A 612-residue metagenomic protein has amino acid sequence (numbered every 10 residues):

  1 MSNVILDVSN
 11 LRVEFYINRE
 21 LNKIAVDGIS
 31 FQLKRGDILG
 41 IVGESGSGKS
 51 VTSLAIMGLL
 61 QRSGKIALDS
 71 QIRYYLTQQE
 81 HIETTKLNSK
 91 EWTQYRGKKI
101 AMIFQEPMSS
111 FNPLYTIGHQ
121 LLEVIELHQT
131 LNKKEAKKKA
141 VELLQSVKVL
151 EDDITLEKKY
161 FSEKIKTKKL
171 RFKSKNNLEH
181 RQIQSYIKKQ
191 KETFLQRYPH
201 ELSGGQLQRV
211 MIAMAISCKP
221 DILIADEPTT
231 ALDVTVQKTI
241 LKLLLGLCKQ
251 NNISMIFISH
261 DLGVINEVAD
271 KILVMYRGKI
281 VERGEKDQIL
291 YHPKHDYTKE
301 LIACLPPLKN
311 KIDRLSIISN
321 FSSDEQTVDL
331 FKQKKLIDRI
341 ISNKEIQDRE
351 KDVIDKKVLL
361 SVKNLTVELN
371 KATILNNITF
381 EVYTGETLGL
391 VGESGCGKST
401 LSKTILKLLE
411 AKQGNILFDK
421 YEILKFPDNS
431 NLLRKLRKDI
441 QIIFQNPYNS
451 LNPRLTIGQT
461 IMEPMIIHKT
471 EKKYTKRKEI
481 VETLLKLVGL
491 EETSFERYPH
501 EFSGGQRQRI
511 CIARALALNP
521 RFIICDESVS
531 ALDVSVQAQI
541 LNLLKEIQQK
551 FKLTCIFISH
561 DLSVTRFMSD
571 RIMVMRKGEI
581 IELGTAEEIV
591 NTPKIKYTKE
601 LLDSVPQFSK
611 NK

Functional and structural regions predicted by a protein language model:
A67-I82, G414-K425: Conserved ABC transporter NBD signature motif
K137-T193, K476-T493, L602: Conserved ABC ATPase "signature" region
S217-D221, A517-R521, Q537: A short, proline-enriched helix->beta-strand linker immediately N-terminal to the Walker B motif in ABC-type P-loop
I265-E267, T565-F567: A short, surface-exposed alpha-helical micro-motif characterized by mixed small hydrophobic and charged/polar residues
I280-E285, H292, L583-G584: ABC ATPase "signature
